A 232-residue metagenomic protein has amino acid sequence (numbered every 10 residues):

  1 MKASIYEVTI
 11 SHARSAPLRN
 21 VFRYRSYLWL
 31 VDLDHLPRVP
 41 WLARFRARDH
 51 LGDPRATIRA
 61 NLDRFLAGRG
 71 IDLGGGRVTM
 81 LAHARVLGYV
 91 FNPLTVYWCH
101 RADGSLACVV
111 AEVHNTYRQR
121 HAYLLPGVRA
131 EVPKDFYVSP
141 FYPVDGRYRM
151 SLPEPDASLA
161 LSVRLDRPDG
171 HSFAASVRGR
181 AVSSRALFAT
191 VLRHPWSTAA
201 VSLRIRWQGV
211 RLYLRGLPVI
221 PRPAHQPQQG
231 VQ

Functional and structural regions predicted by a protein language model:
M1-Q232: Mature, function-bearing regions of proteins
